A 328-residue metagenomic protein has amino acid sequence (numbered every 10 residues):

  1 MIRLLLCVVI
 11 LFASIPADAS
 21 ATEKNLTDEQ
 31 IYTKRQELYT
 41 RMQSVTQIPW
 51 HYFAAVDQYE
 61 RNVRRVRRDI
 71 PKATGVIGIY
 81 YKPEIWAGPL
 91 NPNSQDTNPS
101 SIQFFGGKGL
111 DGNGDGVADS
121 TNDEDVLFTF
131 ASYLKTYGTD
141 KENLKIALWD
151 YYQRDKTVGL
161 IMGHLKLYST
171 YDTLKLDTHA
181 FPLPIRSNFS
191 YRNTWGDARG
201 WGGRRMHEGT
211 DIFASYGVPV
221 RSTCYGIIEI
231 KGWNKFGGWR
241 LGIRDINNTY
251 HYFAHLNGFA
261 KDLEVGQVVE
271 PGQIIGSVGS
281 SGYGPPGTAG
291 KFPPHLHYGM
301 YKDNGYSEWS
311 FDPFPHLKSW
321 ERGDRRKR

Functional and structural regions predicted by a protein language model:
M1-T22: Sec-dependent N-terminal signal peptides of Gram-positive bacterial secreted proteins and lipoproteins
E23-Y171: Catalytic glycan-binding domains that act on GlcNAc-containing polysaccharides
G163-W239, R326-R328: Surface-exposed, glycine-biased beta-strand/turn segments
D177-H179, K291-R328: Acidic, glycine-rich catalytic/binding loops that coordinate metals and/or anionic ligands
G202, V278-H295: Active-site loop architecture of trypsin-fold serine endopeptidases
T210-I212, R240-I246, G299: Short, acidic/hydrophobic/Gly-rich beta-strand patch recurrent on exposed beta strands that often constitutes part
V220, G226-I228, G266-S281: A structural signal for short beta-strand/turn segments enriched in small hydrophobics and glycine
T223-V265, P286-A289, P293: Zn2+-dependent peptidoglycan hydrolase active-site motif and core
